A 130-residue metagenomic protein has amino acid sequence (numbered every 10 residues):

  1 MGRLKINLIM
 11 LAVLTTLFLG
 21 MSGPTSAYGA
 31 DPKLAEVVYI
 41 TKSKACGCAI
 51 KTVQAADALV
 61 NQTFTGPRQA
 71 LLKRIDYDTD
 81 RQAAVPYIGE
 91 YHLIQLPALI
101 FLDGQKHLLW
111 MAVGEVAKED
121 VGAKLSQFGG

Functional and structural regions predicted by a protein language model:
G2-L11: Bacterial N-terminal signal peptides that target proteins for export
M10-G20: Bacterial N-terminal signal peptides
T25-G29: Boundary at the C-terminal end of the N-terminal hydrophobic targeting segment
A30-F64: Local sequence-structure signature of Cys/Sec-based thiol-disulfide redox active-site neighborhoods
S43-C46, Y77-R81, K106-L108, E115-K118: Solvent-exposed loop/turn segments at secondary-structure junctions within structured extracellular/periplasmic domains
V53-N61, A84-I88, L96, K118 (+1 more regions): Extracytoplasmic/secreted envelope proteins and their assembly/folding machinery, especially bacterial periplasmic
L71-L96, Q127-F128: Thioredoxin-like thiol-disulfide oxidoreductase module
F101-G130: Non-catalytic, surface beta->alpha helical segment in thiol-disulfide oxidoreductase systems
